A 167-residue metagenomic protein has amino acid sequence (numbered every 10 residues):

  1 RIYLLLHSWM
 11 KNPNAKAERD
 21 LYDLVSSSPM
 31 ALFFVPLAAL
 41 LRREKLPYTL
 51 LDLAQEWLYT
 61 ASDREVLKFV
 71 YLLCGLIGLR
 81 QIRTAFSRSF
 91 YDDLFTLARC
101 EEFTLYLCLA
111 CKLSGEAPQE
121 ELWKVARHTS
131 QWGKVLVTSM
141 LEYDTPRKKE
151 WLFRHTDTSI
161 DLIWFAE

Functional and structural regions predicted by a protein language model:
R1-M10, Q131-L136, Y143-E167: Long, helix-rich interaction regions
R1-T84, S89, C100, T104: Extended repeat-based scaffolds of very large eukaryotic assembly and lipid-transport proteins
K11, K16, K45, K68 (+4 more regions): Context-gated lysine
L24, L40, L73, A110-L113 (+2 more regions): Core register positions within helices of long alpha-helical scaffolds
S28-F34, A61-F69, A98-Y106, P118 (+2 more regions): Generic helix N-cap/helix-start motif at coil->alpha-helix transitions
P47-L51, Q119, T145: Alpha-helix initiation and N-capping motif
L53-A61, S89-C100, A110, E121-T129 (+2 more regions): Alpha-solenoid HEAT/Armadillo-like helical repeat scaffolds in large eukaryotic proteins
G78-S87, A117-W123, R147-F153, W164: Flexible loop/turn segments at the boundaries of HEAT repeats in alpha-solenoid HEAT proteins
